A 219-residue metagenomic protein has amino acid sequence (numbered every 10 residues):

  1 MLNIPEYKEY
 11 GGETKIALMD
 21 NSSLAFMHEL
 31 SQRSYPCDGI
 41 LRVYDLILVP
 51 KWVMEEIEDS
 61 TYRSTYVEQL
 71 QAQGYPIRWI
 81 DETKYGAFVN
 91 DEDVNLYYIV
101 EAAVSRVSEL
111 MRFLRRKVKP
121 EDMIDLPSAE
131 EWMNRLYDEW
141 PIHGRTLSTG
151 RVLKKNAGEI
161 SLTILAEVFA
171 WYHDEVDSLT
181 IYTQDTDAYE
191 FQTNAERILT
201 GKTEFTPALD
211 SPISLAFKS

Functional and structural regions predicted by a protein language model:
L2-D177, D187-S219: Active-site-proximal, substrate-binding regions of enzyme catalytic domains and RNA-binding/basic surfaces
Y182-T186: Short, well-ordered beta-to-alpha junction loops that form the rim of enzyme active sites and present histidine/acidic
